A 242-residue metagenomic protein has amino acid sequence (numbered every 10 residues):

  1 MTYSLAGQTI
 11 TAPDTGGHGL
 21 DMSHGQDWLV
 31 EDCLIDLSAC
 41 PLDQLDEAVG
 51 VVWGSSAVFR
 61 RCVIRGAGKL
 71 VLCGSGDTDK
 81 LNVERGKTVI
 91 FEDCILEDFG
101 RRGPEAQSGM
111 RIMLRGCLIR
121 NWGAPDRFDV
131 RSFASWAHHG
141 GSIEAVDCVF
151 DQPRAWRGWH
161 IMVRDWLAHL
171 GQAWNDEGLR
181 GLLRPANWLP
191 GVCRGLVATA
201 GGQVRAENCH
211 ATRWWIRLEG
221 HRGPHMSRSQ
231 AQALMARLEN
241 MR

Functional and structural regions predicted by a protein language model:
Y3-G7, W28-D32, A57-F59, V89-E92 (+8 more regions): All-beta strand scaffolds that present successive hydrophobic residues in beta-strands
A6, T11-P13, S23, E31 (+18 more regions): Feature marks extracellular polysaccharide-active and adherence modules
P13-M22, P41-V52, G66-V83, D98-E105 (+4 more regions): Extracellular beta-strand/beta-solenoid scaffold signature
G16, Q26, S55, G100 (+3 more regions): A generic "binding-loop/recognition-motif" signal
D46, F59, F91, R101 (+1 more regions): Extracellular structured ligand-interaction cores
K87, M110, W122-G123, G141: Solenoidal tandem-repeat scaffolds enriched in leucines and small polar residues
W156, T212-W215: Short, charged low-complexity linker/loop segments at the C-terminal edge of domains
L238-N240: Short, low-complexity, Pro/Ser/Thr/Gly-rich segments in the mature regions of secreted, periplasmic
